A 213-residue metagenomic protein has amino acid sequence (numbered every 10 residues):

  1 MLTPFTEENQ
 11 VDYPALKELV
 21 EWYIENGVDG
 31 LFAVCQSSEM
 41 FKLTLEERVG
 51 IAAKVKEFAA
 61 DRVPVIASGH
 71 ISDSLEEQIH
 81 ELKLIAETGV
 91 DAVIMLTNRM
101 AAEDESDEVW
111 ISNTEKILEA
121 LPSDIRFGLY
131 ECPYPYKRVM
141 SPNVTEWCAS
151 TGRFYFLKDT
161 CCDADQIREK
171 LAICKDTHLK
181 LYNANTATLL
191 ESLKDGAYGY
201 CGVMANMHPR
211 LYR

Functional and structural regions predicted by a protein language model:
L2-V139: Active-site beta->alpha loop and helix N-cap motifs at the rims of alpha/beta catalytic domains
K116-I125, C132-R213: Catalytic alpha/beta core domains of metabolic enzymes, predominantly
